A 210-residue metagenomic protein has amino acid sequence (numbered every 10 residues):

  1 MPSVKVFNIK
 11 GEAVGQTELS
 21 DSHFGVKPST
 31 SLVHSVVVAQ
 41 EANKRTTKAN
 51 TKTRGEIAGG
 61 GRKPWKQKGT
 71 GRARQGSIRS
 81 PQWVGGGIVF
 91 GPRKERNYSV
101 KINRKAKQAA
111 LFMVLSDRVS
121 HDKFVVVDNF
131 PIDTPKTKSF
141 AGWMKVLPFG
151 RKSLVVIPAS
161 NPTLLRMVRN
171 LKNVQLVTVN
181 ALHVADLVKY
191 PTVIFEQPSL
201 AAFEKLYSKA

Functional and structural regions predicted by a protein language model:
M1-T46, P92-A210: Extended polybasic, low-complexity segments that bind anionic RNA or targeting/receptor surfaces
T30-K68: A short, flexible low-complexity segment enriched in Lys/Arg and Gly/Pro that occurs in N-terminal basic tails
R54-G91: Glycine/serine-rich anion-binding loops at beta->alpha junctions that coordinate negatively charged ligand groups
